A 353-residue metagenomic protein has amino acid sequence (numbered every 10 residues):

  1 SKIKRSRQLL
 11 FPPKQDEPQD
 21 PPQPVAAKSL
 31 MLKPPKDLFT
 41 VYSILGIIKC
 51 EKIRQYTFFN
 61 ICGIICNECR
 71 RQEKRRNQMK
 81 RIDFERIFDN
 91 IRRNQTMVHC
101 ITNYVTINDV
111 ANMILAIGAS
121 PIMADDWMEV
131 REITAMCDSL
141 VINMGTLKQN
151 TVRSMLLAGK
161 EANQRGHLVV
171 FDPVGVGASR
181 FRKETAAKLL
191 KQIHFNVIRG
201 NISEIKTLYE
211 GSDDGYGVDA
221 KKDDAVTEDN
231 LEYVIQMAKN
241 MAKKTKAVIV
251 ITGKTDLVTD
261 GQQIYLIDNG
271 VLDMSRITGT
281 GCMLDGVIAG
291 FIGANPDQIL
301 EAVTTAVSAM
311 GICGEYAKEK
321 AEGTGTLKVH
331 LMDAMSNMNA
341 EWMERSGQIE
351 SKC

Functional and structural regions predicted by a protein language model:
S1, M79-M123: Glycine-rich phosphate/adenosyl-contacting loop at the front of the ribokinase-like
T40-I47, K52-Q55, I64-E68: Short, positively charged and aromatic/hydrophobic N-terminal segments
I82, G311-C353: Charged C-terminal helix
I117-E161: Active-site cofactor/substrate anionic-group-binding motifs, chiefly glycine- and Lys/Arg-rich phosphate-binding loops
A162, H167-K191, V197: Glycine/small-residue-rich loop that forms an oxyanion/phosphate-binding "nest" at active or ligand-binding sites
R182-I264: Conserved phosphate/ATP/ADP-binding segment of small-molecule kinases
T207, T278-S308: Short, small-residue alpha-helix embedded
D268-T278: Short pre-catalytic strand/loop immediately N-terminal to key active-site residues, enriched for Gly-Thr
